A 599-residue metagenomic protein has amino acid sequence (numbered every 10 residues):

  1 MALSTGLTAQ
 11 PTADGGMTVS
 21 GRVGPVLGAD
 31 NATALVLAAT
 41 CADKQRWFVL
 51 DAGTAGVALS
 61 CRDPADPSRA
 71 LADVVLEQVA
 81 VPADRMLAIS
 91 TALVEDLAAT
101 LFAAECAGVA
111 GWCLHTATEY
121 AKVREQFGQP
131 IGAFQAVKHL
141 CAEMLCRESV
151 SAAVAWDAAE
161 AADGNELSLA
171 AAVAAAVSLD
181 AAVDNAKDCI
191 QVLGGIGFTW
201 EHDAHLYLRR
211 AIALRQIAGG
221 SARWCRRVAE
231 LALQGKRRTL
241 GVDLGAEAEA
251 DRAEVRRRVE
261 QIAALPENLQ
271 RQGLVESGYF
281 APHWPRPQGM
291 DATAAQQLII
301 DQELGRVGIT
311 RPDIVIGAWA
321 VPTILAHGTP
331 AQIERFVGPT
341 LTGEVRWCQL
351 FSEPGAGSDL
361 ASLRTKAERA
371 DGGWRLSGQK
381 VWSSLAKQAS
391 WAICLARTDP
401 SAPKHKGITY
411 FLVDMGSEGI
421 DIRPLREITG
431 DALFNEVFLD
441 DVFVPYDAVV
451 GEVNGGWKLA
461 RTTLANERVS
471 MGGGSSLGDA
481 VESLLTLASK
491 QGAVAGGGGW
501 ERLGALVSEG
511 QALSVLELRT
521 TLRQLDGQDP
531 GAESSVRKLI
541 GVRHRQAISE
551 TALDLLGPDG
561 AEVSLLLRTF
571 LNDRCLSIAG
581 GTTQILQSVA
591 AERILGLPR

Functional and structural regions predicted by a protein language model:
M1-T5, L37, G343-F351, L395: A short, Trp-centered hydrophobic/proline-enriched beta-strand micro-motif
R22-L59, L363, S377-R423: A short core secondary-structure module
G28-A32, Y279-G338, T342-G343, L385-W391 (+7 more regions): Internal helix-loop-helix
L59-S149, D243-A246, A250, G305 (+3 more regions): Glycine-rich beta->alpha junctions and the first turn(s) of the following alpha-helix
A107, L114, Q129-K236, L565: Extended, hydrophobic interaction surfaces within ordered domains
T118, K122, Q126-Q129, L145-V177 (+4 more regions): C-terminal helix-coil-helix/basic helical segment that borders enzyme active sites and/or dimer interfaces and provides
G195-E260, L459-T462, N466, L556-R599: Glycine-rich phosphate/cofactor-binding loops in nucleotide/flavin-utilizing enzymes
W224-V315, L325, R335, S470 (+1 more regions): Amphipathic, small/basic residue-rich leader segments at the start of a protein or domain
